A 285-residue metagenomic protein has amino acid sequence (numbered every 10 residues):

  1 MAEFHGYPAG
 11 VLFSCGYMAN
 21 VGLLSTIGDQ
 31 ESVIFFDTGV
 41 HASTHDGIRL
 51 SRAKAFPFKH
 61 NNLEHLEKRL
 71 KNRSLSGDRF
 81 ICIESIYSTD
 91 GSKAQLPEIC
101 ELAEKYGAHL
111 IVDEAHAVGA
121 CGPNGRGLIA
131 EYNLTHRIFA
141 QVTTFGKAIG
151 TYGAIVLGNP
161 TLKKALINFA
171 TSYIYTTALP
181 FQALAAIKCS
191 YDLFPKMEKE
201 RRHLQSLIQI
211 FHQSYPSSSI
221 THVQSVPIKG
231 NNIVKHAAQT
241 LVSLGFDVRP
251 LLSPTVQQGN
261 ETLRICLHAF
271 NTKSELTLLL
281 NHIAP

Functional and structural regions predicted by a protein language model:
M1-G22: Short loop-beta-helix segment that forms the pyridoxal 5′-phosphate
L23-A42: Conserved PLP-anchoring active-site segment centered on the Schiff-base-forming lysine
S51, K105-Y106, L244: Helix C-cap/helix->beta junction micro-motif
F56, H60-V112: Active-site phosphate-binding strand-loop segment of PLP-dependent enzymes
N124, A130-A165: Active-site PLP attachment segment
A148-I210, P216-S218: PLP-dependent aminotransferase class I/II
H203-G245, T255, N260, L267-A269: Conserved PLP-binding catalytic core of the aspartate aminotransferase-like
